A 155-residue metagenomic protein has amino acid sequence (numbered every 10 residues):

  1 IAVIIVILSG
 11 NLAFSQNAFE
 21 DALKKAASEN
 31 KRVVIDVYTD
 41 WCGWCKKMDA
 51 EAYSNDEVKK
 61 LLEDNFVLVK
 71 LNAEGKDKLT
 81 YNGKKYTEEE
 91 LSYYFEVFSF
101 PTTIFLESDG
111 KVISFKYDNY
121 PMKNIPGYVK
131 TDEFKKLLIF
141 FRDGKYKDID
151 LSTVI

Functional and structural regions predicted by a protein language model:
I1-N17: Bacterial Sec-dependent N-terminal signal peptides
Q16-V33, L62: A short beta-strand-turn-helix
A27-S28, K60-E63, F95-S99: Extracellular/periplasmic catalytic domains that process cell-envelope and extracellular macromolecules
E29-G43, L68: Short active-site neighborhood of thiol/selenol oxidoreductases, capturing the structured segment around
K46-A50: Detector for the c-type heme attachment site
E51, Y93-K147: Non-catalytic, surface beta->alpha helical segment in thiol-disulfide oxidoreductase systems
N55-Y86: Thiol-based oxidoreductase modules, predominantly thioredoxin-like and allied folds used for disulfide exchange
K147-I155: Flexible coil segments in periplasmic/lumen-exposed cytochrome c-class electron-transfer proteins
